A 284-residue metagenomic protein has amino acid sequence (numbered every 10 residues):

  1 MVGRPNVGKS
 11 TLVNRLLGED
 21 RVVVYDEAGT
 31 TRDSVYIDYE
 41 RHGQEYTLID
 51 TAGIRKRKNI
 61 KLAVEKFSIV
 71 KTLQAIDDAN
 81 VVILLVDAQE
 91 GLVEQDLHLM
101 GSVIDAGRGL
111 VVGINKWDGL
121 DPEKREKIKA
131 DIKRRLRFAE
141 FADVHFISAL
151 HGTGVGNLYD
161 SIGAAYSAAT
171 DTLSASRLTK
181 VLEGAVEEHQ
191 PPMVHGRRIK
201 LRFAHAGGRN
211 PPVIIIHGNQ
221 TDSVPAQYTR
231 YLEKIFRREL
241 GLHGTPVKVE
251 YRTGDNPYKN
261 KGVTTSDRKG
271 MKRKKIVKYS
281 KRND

Functional and structural regions predicted by a protein language model:
M1-I49, K58-V70, Q74, D78-L85 (+1 more regions): C-terminal-of-GTPase-core extension/linker across diverse P-loop GTPases
